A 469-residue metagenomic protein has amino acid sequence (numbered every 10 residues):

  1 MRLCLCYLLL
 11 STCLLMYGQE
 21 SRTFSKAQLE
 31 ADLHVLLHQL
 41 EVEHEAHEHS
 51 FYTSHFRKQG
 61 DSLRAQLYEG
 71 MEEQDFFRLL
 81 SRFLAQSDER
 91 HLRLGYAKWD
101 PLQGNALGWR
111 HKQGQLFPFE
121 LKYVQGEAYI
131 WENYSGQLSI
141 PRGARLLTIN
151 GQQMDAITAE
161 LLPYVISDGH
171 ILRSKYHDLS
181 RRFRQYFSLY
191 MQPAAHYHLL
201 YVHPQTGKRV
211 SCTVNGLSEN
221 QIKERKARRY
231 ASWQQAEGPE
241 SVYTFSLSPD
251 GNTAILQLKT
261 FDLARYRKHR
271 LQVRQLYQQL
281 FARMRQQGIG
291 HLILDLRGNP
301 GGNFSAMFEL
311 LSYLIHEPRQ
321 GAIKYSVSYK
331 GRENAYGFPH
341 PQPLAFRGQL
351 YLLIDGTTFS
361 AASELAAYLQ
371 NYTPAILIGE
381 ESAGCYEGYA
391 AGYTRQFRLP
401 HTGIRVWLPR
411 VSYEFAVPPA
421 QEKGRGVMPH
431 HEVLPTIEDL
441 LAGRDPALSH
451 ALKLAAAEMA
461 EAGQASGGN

Functional and structural regions predicted by a protein language model:
M1-S21, S466: Bacterial Sec-dependent N-terminal signal peptides
E20-H291, G298-P300, Q396-F397, P446 (+1 more regions): Flexible, low-complexity junctional segments that flank or bridge functional domains
Y129-W131, A254-Q257, H291-D295, Q349-I354 (+2 more regions): Structural recognition of the beta-strand scaffold that forms the well-ordered cores of secreted hydrolase catalytic
S135-Q137, M154, F261-A264, G298-F304 (+4 more regions): Solvent-exposed loop/turn segments at secondary-structure junctions within structured extracellular/periplasmic domains
V165-S167, Y266, L271-Y336, Q370 (+1 more regions): Glycine- and acidic-residue-enriched helix-capping/beta->alpha junction motif
G301-Q349, L353, T357, E387 (+3 more regions): Gly/Ser/Thr-rich loop/hinge elements
S360, Q370, G379-L399, L408 (+2 more regions): C-terminal soluble interaction/assembly domains
A420-G467: Low-complexity, Gly/Ser/Thr/Pro-rich intrinsically disordered linker/tail segments
